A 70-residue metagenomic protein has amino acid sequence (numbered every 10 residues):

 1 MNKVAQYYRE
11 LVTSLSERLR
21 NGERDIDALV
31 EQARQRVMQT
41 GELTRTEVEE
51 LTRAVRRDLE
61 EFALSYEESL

Functional and structural regions predicted by a protein language model:
V4-L70: Amphipathic alpha-helical membrane/lipid-surface binding segments
